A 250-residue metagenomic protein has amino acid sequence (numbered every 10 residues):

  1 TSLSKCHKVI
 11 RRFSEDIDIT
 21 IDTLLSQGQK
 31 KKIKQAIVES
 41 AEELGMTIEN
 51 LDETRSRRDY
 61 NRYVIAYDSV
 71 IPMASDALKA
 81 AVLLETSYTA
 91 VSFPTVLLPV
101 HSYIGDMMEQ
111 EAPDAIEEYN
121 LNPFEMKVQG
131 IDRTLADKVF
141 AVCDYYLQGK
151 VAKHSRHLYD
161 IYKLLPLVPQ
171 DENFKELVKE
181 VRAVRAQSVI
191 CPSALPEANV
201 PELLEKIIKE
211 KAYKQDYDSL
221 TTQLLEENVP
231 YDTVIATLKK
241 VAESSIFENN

Functional and structural regions predicted by a protein language model:
T1: Glycine-rich beta-strand-to-loop/alpha-helix junction loops that act as flexible
K5-R11, D22-N250: Structured mid-to-C-terminal alpha-helical surface segments
I19: Beta-strand-loop-alpha-helix segment that lines the small-molecule cofactor/substrate pocket of alpha/beta enzymes
